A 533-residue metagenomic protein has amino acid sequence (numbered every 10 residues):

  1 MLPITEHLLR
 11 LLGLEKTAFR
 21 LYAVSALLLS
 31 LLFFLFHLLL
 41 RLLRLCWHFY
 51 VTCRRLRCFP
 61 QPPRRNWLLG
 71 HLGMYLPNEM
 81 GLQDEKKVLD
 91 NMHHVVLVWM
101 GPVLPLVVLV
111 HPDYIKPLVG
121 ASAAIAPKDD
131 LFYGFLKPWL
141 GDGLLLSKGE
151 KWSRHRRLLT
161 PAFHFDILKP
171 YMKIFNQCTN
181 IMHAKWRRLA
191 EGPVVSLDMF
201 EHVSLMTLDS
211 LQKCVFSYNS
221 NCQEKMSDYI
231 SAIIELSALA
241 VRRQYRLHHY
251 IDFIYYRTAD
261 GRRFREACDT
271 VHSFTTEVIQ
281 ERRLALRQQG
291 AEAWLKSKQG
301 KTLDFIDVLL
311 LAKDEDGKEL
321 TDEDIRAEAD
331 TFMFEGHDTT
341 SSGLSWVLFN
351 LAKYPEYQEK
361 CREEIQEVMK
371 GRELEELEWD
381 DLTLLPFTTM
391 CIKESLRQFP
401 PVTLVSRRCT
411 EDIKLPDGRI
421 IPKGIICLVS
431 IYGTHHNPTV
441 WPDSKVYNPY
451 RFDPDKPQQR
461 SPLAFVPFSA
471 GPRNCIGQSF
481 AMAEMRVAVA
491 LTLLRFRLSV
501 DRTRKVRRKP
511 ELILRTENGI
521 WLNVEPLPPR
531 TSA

Functional and structural regions predicted by a protein language model:
L2-H37, W99-V107, D166-Q177, R188-K213 (+6 more regions): Cytochrome P450
L2-R154, K169, K173-K185, N221 (+2 more regions): N-terminal membrane-proximal hinge/A-helix region immediately C-terminal to the signal-anchor transmembrane segment
L72-H93, T270-E277, E375-R419, P438 (+1 more regions): Conserved cytochrome P450 K-helix E-x-x-R motif and the immediately C-terminal K′/meander segment
G73, H164, V194, D198 (+7 more regions): Conserved cytochrome P450 catalytic core segment spanning the I/J/K helices
P161, D330, E335, P454-M485 (+2 more regions): Cytochrome P450 heme-thiolate "Cys pocket" and heme-binding signature region
T207, L211, V215, A267-T276 (+6 more regions): Central I-helix of cytochrome P450 enzymes
P355-Q358, Q478-R515, G519: Cytochrome P450 heme-binding "Cys pocket" and the immediately downstream C-terminal segment
F399, V429-P457: Conserved cytochrome P450 K-helix/beta-meander segment immediately N-terminal to the heme-binding cysteine loop
